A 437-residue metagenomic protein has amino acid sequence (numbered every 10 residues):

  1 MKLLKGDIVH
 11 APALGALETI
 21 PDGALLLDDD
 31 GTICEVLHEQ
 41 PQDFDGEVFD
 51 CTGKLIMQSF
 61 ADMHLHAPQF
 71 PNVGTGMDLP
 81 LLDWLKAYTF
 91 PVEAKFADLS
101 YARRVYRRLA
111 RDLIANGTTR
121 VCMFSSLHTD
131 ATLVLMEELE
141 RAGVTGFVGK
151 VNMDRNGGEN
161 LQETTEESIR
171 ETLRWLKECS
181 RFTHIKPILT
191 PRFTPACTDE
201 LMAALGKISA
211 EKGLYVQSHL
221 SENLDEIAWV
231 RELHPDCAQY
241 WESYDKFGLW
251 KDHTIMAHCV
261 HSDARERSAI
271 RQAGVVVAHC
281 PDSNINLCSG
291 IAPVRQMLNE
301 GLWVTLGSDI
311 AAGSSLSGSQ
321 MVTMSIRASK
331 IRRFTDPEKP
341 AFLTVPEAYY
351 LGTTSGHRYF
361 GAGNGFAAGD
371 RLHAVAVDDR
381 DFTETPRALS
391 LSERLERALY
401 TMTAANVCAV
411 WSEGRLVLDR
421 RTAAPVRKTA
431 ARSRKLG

Functional and structural regions predicted by a protein language model:
M1-D43, K54: N-terminal metal-binding scaffold of metallo-dependent hydrolase/deaminase domains
M1-G6, Q42-W84, R107, I114-A115: Replace "His-x-His-based motif
D7, L25, G31, G53 (+14 more regions): Divalent metal-coordination and catalytic microenvironments
A13, R371-A431, L436: C-terminal cap of metal-dependent C-N hydrolases
V73-R104, K150, R155-T165, N223-K251 (+2 more regions): Active-site gating loops and adjacent loop-to-helix segments of metal-dependent hydrolytic enzymes
V73-V144, S168-R181, L436-G437: Alpha-helical scaffold segments that flank or form the walls of functional sites
D130-C259: Metal-coordinating catalytic core of metallo-dependent amide/deamination hydrolases
K246-H253, R295-T383: His/Asp/Glu-enriched, well-ordered alpha-helical/loop segment that forms or immediately abuts the divalent-metal
